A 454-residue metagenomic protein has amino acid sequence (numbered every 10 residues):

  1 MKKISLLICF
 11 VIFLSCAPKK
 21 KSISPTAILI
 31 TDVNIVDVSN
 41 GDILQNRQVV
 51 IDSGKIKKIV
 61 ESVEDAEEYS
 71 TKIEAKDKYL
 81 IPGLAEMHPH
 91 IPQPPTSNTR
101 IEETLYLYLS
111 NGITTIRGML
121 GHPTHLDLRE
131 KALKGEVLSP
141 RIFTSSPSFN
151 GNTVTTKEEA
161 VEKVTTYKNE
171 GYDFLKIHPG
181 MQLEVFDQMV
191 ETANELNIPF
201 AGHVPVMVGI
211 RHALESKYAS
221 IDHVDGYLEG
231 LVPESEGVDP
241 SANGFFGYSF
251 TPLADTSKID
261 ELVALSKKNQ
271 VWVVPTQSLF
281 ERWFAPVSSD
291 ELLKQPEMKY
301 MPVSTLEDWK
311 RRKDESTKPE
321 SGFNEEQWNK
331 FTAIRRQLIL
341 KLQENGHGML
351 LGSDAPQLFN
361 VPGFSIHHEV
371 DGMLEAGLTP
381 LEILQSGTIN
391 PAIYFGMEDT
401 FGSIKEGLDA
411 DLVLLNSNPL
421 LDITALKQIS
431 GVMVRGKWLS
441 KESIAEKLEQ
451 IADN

Functional and structural regions predicted by a protein language model:
K2-I8: Sec-dependent signal peptide recognition, specifically the positively charged N-region followed immediately by
L14-S15: C-terminal motif of bacterial Sec signal peptides marking the signal peptidase cleavage site
K20-I28, I35, N40-I81: Histidine-rich, glycine-flanked metal-binding segment
V33, V49, G54, D77 (+15 more regions): Divalent metal-coordination and catalytic microenvironments
I35-Q48, V60-S62, V361, T379-L384 (+1 more regions): Acidic, glycine-enriched loop/beta-strand segments at the rims of small-molecule binding/catalytic pockets
A75, Y79-M87, R100-P205, G209-P252 (+1 more regions): Divalent-metal coordination cores built from histidine and acidic residues
E170, V232-D371, E375-A376, I451: Active-site neighborhoods of metal-dependent hydrolases
W438-N454: Extracellular/periplasmic ectodomains of large secreted or surface enzymes and adhesion receptors
